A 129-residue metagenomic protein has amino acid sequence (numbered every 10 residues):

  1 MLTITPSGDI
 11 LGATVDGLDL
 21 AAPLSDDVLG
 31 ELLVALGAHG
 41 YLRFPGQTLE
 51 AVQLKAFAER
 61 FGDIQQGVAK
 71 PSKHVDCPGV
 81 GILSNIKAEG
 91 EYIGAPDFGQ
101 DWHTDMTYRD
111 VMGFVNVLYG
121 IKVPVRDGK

Functional and structural regions predicted by a protein language model:
L2-K129: Fe(II)/2-oxoglutarate oxygenase catalytic core
